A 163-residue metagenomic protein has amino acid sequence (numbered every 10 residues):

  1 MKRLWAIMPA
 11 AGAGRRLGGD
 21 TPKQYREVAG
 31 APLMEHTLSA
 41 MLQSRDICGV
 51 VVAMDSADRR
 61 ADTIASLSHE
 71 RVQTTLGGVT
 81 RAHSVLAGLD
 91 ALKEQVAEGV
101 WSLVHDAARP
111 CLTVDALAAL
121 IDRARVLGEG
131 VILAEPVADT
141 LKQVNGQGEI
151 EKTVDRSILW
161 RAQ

Functional and structural regions predicted by a protein language model:
K2-A57: N-terminal glycine-rich phosphate-binding loop and ensuing alpha1 helix
A6, V50, S102, G130-V131: Hydrophobic/aromatic residues located in beta-strands of well-ordered beta-sheets within soluble catalytic
M8, M34, G88, H105-D106 (+1 more regions): Residue-level signal for inorganic ion chemistry
L33-G99: Conserved N-terminal catalytic core of the sugar/cofactor nucleotidyltransferase
V96-R109: Short beta-strand-to-loop acidic/aromatic patch adjacent to the donor-nucleotide binding site
L112-Q163: Conserved core of the sugar-phosphate nucleotidyltransferase
